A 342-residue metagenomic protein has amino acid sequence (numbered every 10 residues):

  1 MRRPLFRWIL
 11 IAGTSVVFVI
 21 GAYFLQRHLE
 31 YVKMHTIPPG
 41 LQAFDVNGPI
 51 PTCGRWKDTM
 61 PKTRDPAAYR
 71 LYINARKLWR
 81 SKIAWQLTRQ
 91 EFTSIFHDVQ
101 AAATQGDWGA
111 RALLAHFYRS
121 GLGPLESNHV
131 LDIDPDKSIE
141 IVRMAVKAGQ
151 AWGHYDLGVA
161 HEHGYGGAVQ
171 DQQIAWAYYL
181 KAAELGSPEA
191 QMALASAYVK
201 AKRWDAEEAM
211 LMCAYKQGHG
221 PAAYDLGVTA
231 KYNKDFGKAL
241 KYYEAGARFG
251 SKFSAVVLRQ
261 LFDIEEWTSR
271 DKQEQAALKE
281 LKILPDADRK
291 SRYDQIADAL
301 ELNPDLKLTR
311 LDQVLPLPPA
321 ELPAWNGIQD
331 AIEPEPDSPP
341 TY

Functional and structural regions predicted by a protein language model:
M1-S15: N-terminal Sec-pathway targeting helices
Y23-H97, Q105: N-terminal leader/linker segments that initiate helical-solenoid repeat arrays
W56-T59, W267-Y342: Terminal, low-structured helical/coil segments at or just beyond the last alpha-helical repeat
R64-A67, L71, W79, T104-W108 (+10 more regions): Short helix-capping/linker turns of helical repeat alpha-solenoids
K77-S81, A115-L125, D156-G164, Q191-K200 (+3 more regions): Hydrophobic face of amphipathic alpha-helices that form TPR/SEL1-like repeat modules and related alpha-solenoid
R80-Q90, L122-D134, H163-Q172, T268-D286: Short coil/turn connectors between adjacent alpha-helices in alpha-solenoid helical repeat scaffolds
T88-S94, N128-I141, G167-Y178, K200-M210 (+2 more regions): Structural signature of tandem alpha-helical TPR/SEL1-like repeats, specifically the intra-repeat loop/turn
A101-A102, R143-A145, K181-A182, M212-A214 (+2 more regions): Canonical positions in the second alpha-helix
